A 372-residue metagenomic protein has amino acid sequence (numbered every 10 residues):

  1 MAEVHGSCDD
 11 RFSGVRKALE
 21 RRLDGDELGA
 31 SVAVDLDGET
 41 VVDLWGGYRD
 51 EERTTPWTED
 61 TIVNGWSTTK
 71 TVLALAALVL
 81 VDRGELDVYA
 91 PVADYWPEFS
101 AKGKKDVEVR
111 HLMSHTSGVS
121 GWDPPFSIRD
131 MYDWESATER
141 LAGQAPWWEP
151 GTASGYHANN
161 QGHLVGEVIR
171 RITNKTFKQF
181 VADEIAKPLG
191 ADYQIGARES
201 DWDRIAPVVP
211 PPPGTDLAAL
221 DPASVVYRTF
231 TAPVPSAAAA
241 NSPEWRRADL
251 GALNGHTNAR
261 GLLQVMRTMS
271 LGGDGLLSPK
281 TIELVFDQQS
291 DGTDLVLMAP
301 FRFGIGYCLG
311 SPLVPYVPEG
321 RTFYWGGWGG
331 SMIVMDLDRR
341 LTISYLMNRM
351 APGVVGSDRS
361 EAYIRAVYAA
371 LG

Functional and structural regions predicted by a protein language model:
E3-G65: Short, conserved catalytic-motif segment at the N-terminal edge
S13, L19-E20, G38, I62-A90 (+3 more regions): Active-site SXXK
V32, V41-L44, I333, R340-R349: Short, well-ordered beta-strand elements
V88-K102, K187: Short, glycine/proline-biased beta-turn/loop segments that scaffold the active-site neighborhood
K102-Y316: Short, surface-exposed loop or secondary-structure junction motifs that flank catalytic or metal-binding residues
D249-H256, T322-V334, M347-V354: Glycine-rich phosphate/pyrophosphate-binding beta-alpha loops
L271, T281, F286-T293, G353-G372: Short, gly/Ser/Thr-rich active-site loops of penicillin-recognizing serine hydrolases
I305-M335: Short, Gly/Ser/Thr-enriched beta-strand-loop segments that form substrate-interacting elements of hydrolase/peptidase
